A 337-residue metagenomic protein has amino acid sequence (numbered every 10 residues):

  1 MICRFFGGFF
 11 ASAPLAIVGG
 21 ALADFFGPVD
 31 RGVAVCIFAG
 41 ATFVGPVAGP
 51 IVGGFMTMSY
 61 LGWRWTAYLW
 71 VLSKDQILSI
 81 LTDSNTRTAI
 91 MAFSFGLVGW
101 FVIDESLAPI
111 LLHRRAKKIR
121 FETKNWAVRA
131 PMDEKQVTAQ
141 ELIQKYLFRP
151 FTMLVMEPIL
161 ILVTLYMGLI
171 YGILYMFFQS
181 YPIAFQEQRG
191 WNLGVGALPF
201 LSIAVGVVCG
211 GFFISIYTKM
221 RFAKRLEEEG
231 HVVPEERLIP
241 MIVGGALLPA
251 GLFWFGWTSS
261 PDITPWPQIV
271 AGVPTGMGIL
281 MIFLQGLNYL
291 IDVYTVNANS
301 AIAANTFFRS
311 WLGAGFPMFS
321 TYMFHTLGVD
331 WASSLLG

Functional and structural regions predicted by a protein language model:
M1-G337: A six-helix transmembrane bundle that forms the core substrate pathway of small-molecule transporters
